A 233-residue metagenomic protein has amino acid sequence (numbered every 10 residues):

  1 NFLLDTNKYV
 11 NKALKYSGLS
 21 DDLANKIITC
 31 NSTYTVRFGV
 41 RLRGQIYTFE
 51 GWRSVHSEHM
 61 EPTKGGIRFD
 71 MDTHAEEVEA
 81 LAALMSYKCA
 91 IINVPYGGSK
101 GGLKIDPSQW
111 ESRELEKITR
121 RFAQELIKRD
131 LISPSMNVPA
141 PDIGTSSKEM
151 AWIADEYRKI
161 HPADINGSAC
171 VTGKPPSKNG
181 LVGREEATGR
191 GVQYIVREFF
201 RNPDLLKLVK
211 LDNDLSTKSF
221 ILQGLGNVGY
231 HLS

Functional and structural regions predicted by a protein language model:
N1-T35: Short, Gly/Pro- and small/polar-rich lid/capping loops
Y9-Y16, K26, L81, E125 (+1 more regions): Residues that form generic nucleotide/phosphate-binding pockets
N25, T35-P107: Glycine-rich, N-terminal phosphate-binding loop and its surrounding beta-alpha-beta segment
D70, C89-S216: Glycine/serine-rich phosphate-binding loop and adjoining beta1-alpha1 elements at the start of nucleotide-handling
K218-F220: Conserved hydrophobic helix-helix packing surfaces used for dimerization/oligomerization
G224-L225: Glycine-rich Rossmann-fold phosphate-binding loop(s) that bind the pyrophosphate of adenine dinucleotide cofactors
G229-Y230: N-terminal Rossmann-fold NAD(P) dinucleotide-binding loop
